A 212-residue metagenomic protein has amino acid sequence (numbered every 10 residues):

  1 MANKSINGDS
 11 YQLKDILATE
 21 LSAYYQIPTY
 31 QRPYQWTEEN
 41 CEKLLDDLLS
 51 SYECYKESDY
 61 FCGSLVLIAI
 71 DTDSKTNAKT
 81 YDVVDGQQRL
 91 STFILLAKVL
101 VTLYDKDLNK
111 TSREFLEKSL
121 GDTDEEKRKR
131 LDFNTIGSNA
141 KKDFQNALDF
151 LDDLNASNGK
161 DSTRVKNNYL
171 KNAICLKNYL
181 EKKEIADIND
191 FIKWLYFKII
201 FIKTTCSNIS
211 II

Functional and structural regions predicted by a protein language model:
M1-I212: Glycine- and hydrophobic-rich flexible loops that cap the catalytic core of alpha/beta enzyme folds
